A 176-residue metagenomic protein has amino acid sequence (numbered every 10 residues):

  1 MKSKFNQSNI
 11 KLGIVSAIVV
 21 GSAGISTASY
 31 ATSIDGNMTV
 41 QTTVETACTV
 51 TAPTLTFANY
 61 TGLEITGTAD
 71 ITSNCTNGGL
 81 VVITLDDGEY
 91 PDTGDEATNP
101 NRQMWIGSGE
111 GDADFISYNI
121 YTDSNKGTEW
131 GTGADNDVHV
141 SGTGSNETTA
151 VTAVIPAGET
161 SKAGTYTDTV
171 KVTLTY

Functional and structural regions predicted by a protein language model:
S3-V15: Bacterial N-terminal signal peptides that target proteins for export
G13-G24: Bacterial N-terminal signal peptides
S26-A28: N-terminal signal peptide c-region/cleavage motif recognized by signal peptidases
Y30-E110, N136-Y176: N-terminal small/polar-rich segments of proteins
G78-L80, S124-G127: Extracellular acidic loop/turn motifs
D86-G88, N119-D123: Predominantly extracellular/luminal cell-surface or secreted proteins
T128-G133: Solvent-exposed adhesion/ligand-recognition segments of exported proteins
